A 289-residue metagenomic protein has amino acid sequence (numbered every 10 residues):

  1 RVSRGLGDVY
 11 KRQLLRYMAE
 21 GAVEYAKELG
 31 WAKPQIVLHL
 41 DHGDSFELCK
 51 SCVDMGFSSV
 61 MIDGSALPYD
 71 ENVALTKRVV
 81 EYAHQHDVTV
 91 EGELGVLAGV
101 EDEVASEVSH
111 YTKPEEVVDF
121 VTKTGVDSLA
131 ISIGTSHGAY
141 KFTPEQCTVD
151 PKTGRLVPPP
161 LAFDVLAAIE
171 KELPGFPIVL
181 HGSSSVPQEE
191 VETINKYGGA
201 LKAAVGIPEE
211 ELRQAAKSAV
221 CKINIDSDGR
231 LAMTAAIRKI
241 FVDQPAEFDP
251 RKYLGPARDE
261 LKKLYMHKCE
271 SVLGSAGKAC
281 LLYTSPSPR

Functional and structural regions predicted by a protein language model:
R1-Y10, Y283-R289: Single conserved hydrophobic/aromatic residue that forms the stacking wall/gate of nucleotide- or nucleobase-binding
R4, D8-F46: Active-site cofactor/substrate anionic-group-binding motifs, chiefly glycine- and Lys/Arg-rich phosphate-binding loops
E20-Y25, S45-A66, K77, E81-T89 (+1 more regions): Alpha/beta enzyme core
P34-D44, E103-Y111, L201-A203: Active-site mouth loops of central-metabolism enzymes
I36-L40, V60-I62, V90-G92, L129-I131 (+2 more regions): Hydrophobic faces of well-ordered beta-strands that scaffold small-molecule active sites in alpha/beta enzyme cores
H42-D44, G64-P68, L94-A98, I133-H137 (+3 more regions): Active-site-proximal loop/turn and secondary-structure-junction residues that shape catalytic pockets, frequently
K141-P144, Q188-N195, T234-F241: Histidine/acidic-residue-rich catalytic or RNA/ligand-binding cores of hydrolases and nuclease-related proteins
I207-S285: C-terminal alpha-helical cap/extension of soluble enzyme domains
